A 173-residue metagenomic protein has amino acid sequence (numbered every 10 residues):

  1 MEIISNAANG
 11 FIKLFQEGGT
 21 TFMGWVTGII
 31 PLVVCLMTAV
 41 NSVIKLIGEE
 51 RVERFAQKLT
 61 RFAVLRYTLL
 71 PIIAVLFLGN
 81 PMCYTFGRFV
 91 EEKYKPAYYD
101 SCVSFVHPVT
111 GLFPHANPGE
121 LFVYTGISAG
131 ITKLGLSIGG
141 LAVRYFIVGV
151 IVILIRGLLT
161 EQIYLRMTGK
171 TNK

Functional and structural regions predicted by a protein language model:
M1-F11, L165-K173: Intrinsically disordered, low-complexity non-transmembrane regions of multi-pass membrane transporters
I3-G87: Membrane-embedded alpha-helical segments and adjacent helix-loop junctions characteristic of multi-pass solute
G18-G24, L59-A63, R88-E92, P96-A97 (+2 more regions): Short, charge-rich amphipathic segments
V43, I47-R51, A56, V90 (+3 more regions): Membrane-interfacial segments
A63-G135: Alpha-helical membrane segments and immediately flanking helix-loop junctions that form or couple to the substrate/ion
L112-K173: Glycine-rich, aromatic-bearing surface loops/beta-hairpins
